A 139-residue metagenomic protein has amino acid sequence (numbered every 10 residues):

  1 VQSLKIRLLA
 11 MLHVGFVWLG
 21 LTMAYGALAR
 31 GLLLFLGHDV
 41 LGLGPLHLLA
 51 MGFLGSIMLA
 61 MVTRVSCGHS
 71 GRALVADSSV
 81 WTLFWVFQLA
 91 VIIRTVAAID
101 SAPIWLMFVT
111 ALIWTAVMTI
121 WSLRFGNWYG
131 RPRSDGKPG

Functional and structural regions predicted by a protein language model:
V1-G139: Hydrophobic alpha-helical transmembrane segments of multi-pass integral membrane proteins
